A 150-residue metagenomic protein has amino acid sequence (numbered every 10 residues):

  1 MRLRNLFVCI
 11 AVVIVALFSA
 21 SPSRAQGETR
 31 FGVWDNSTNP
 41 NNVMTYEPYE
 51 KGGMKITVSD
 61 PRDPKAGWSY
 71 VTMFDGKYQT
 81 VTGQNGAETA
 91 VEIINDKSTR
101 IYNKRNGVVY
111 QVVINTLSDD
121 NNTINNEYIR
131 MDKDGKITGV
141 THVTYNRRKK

Functional and structural regions predicted by a protein language model:
M1-I10: Bacterial N-terminal signal peptides that target proteins for export
C9-F18: Bacterial N-terminal signal peptides
L17-Q26: Bacterial Sec-dependent signal peptides at the C-terminal "C-region" and cleavage site
A25-K150: Hydrophobic small-molecule pocket/channel-lining residues, especially in calycin-type beta-barrels
